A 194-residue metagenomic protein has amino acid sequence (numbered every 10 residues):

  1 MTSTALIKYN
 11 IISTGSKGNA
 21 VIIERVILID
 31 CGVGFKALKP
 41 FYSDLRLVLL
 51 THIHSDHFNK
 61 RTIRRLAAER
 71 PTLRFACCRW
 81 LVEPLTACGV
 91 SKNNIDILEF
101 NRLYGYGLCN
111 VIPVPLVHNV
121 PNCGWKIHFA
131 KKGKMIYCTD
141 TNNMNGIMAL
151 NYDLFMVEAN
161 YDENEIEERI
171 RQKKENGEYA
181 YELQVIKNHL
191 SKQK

Functional and structural regions predicted by a protein language model:
M1-F41, C123-D140, L154: Conserved beta-strand hairpin/beta-sheet module of binuclear metal-dependent hydrolase folds, prominently
T2-L6, L47, A76, L85-C88 (+2 more regions): Catalytic phosphate/metal-binding cores of nucleic-acid and nucleotide-processing enzymes, i.e., regions that mediate
S13-T14, C31-V33, I53, W80-L81 (+4 more regions): Active-site metal-binding loops of divalent metal-dependent hydrolases
R25, L45, R70, K92 (+1 more regions): Short, well-ordered alpha-helix to beta-strand connector turns
G34-W80: Active-site metal-binding motif and surrounding structural segment of the metallo-beta-lactamase
R102-E158: Catalytic core of the metallo-beta-lactamase
M148-K194: Cap/insert and terminal regions of metallo-dependent hydrolase folds
